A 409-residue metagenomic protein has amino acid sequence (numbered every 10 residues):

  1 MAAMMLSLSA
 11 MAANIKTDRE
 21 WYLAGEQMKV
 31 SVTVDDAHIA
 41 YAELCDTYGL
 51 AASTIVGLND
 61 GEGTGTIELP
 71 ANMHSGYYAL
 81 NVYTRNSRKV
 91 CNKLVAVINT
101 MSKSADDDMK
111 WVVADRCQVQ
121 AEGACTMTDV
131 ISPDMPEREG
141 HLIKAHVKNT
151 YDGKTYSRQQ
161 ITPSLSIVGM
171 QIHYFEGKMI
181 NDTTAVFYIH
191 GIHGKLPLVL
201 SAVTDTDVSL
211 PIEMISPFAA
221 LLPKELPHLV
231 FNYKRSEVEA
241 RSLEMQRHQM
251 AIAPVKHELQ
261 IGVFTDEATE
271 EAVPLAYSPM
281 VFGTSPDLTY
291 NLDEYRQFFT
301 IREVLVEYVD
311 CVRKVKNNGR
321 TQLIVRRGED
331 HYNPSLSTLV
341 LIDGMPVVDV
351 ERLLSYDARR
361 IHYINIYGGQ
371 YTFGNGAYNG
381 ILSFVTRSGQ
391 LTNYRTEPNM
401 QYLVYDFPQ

Functional and structural regions predicted by a protein language model:
M1-K16: Bacterial Sec-dependent N-terminal signal peptides
R19-L23, P70-S75, Y83-I172, E176-D182 (+3 more regions): Surface-exposed, low-complexity/disordered segments and acidic/polar micro-motifs at processing/linker regions
L23-S31, R138-I143, G319-Q322: Short coil/turn motif common to extracellular beta-sandwich-like domains
S31, G57, E62-L69, Y77-A79: Ligand-binding face of N-terminal immunoglobulin V-set domains in extracellular IgSF glycoproteins
D35-T54, G153-S164: Short flexible loop/turn segments that cap and initiate beta-strands
Y48-V56, K89-V90, M170-E176, V347-D349: Surface-exposed loop/edge segments in extracytoplasmic proteins
E303-V340, T372-Q390: Extracytoplasmic beta-strand/coil segments of soluble accessory domains associated with Gram-negative outer-membrane
M345-Q370: Short acidic/polar hinge/loop motifs at secondary-structure boundaries that mediate gating or recognition
